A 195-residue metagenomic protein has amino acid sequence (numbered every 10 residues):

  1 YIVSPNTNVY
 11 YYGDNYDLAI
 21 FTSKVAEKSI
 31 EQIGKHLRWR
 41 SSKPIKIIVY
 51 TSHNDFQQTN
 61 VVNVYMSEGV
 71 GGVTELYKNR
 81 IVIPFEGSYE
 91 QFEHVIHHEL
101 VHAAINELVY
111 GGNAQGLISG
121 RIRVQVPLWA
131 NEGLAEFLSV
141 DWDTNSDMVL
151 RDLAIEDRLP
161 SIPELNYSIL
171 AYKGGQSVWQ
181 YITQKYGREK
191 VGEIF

Functional and structural regions predicted by a protein language model:
Y1-P127, T144-S146, P163: Juxtacatalytic substrate-recognition/specificity segment
I33, W129, L134-S146, R151-F195: Active-site-proximal alpha-helical
